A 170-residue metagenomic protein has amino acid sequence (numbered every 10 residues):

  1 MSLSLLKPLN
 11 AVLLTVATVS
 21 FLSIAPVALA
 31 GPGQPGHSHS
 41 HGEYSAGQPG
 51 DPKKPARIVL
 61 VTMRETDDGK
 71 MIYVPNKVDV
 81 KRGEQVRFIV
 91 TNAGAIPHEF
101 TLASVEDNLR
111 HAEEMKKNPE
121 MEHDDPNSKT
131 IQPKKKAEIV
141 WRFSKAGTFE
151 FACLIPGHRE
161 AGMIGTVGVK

Functional and structural regions predicted by a protein language model:
S2-M63: Extracytoplasmic entry segments of secretory-pathway proteins
F21, G50-P52, D79, T91 (+3 more regions): Sterically constrained small-residue positions within well-ordered secondary structures of folded domains
G31-S40, D125-K170: Extracellular/periplasmic metallocenter environments
S45-A46, I72-P75, E122-P126, K136-A137: Short structured motifs
P52-Q85: N-terminal edge beta-strand
R64-T66, A103-V105, K170: Generic beta-structure capping elements
P75-L102, A137-K145, V169: Beta-strand cores of secreted/periplasmic/IMS beta-sandwich domains, seen most often in copper-related folds
A95-P133, P156-T166: Histidine- and aromatic-enriched segments that form or immediately flank copper-ligand environments
